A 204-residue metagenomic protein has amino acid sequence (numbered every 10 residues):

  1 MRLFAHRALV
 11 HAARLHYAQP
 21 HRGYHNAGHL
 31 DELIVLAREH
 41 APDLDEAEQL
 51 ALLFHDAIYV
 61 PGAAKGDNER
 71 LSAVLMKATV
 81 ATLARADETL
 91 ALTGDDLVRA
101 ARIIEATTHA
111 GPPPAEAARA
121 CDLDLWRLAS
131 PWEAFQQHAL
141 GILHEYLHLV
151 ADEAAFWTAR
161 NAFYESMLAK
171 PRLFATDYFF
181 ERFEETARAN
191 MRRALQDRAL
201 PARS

Functional and structural regions predicted by a protein language model:
M1-H11, D31-R38, P42-D43: Long, contiguous secondary-structure blocks with strong helical propensity
R7-R14, A27, D31, Q49 (+1 more regions): Short, well-structured alpha-helical segments
A18-H25, V35-E46, F54, H109-S204: Divalent metal-dependent phosphate-bond-processing catalytic cores, especially two-metal-ion Mg2+/Mn2+ enzymes that act
L33, D67-T82: An active-site-proximal "capping" alpha-helix that borders the catalytic cofactor pocket
L33, E46-P61, S72, A101-T108: His-Asp-centered metal-binding catalytic motifs of divalent-metal-dependent phosphohydrolases/nucleases
L44-Q49, D67, L71, L92-R99: Alpha-helix N-cap and coil->helix boundary residues
G62-G66: Short, solvent-exposed loop/turn segments at secondary-structure boundaries
R85-L123, R127: Charged mid-protein connector segments
